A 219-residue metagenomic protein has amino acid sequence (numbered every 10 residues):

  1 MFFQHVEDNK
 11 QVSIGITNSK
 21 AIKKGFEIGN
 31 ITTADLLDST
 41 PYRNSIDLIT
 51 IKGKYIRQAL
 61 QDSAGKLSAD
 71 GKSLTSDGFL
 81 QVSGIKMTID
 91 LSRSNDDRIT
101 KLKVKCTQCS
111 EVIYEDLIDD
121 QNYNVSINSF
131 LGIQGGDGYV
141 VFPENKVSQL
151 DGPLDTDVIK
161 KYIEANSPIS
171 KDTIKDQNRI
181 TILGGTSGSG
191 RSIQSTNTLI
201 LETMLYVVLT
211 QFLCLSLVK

Functional and structural regions predicted by a protein language model:
M1-V218: Catalytic centers of hydrolytic enzymes
